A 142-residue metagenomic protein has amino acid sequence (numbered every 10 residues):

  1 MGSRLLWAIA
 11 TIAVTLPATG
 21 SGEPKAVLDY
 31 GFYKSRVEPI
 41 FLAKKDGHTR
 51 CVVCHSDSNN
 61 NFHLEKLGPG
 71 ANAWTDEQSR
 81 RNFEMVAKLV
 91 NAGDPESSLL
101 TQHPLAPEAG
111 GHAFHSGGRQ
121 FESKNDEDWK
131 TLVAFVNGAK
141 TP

Functional and structural regions predicted by a protein language model:
M1-L5: Positively charged n-region of N-terminal signal peptides that target proteins for export
W7-L16: Bacterial N-terminal signal peptides
A18-P142: Aromatic- and Gly/Pro-enriched helix-to-coil junctions and flexible linker segments
